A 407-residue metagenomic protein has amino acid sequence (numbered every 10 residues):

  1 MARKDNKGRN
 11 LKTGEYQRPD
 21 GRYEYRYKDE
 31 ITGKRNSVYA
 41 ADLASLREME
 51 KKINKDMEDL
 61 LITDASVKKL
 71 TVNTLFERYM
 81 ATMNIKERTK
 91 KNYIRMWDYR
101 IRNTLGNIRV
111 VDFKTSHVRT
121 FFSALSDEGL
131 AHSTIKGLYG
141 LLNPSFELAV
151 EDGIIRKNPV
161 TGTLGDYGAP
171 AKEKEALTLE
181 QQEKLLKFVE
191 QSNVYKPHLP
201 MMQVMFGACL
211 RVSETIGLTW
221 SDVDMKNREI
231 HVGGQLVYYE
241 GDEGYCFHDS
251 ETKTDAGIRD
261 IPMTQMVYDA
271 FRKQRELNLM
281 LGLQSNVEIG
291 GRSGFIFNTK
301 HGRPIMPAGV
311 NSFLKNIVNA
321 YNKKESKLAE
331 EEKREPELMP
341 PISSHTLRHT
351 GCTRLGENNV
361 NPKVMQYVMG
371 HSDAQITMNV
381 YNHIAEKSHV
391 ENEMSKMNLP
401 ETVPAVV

Functional and structural regions predicted by a protein language model:
N10, Q17-S116, L277-R292: N-terminal DNA-binding module of tyrosine recombinases/phage integrases
K12, E128, K187-H198, A208 (+6 more regions): Short, basic (Lys/Arg/His-rich) helix/loop patches that form interaction surfaces in the mid-to-C-terminal regions
D29, V38, D42, K68 (+6 more regions): N-terminal core-binding DNA-recognition domain of tyrosine site-specific recombinases/integrases
V38, D42-L43, H231, E240 (+2 more regions): C-terminal catalytic core of Y-nucleophile DNA break-rejoin enzymes
V111, I155-K157, G168-K187, G233 (+1 more regions): DNA breakage-rejoining catalytic core of tyrosine-based enzymes
G168, A176, L236-Y238, M369-M394: Catalytic-site neighborhood detector that most strongly recognizes the C-terminal catalytic loop/helix of tyrosine
D222-E229, V360-V380: Short, polar N-cap/turn motifs at the start of nucleic acid-interacting alpha helices
N227, Y238-E240, Y245-I258, Q265-V267 (+2 more regions): C-terminal secondary-structure termini that scaffold catalytic or DNA-interacting sites
